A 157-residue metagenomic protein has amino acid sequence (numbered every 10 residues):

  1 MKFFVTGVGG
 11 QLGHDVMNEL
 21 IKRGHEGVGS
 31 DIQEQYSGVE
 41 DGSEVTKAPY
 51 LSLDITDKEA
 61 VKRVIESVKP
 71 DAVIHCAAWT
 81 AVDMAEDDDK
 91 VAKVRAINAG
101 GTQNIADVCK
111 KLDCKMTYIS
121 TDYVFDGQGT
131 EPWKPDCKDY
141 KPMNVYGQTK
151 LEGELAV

Functional and structural regions predicted by a protein language model:
M1-R23: N-terminal Rossmann NAD(P)H-binding glycine-rich loop of SDR-like oxidoreductase domains
T6, S30, V73-A77, M116-T121: SDR active-site strand-loop-helix element
D15, E19, V108, A156: Rossmann-fold NAD(P)-dependent oxidoreductase module
K22-G38: Conserved glycine-rich Rossmann-like NAD(P)H-binding loop of the short-chain dehydrogenase/reductase
S43-K58: Rossmann-fold cofactor-recognition segment
I55-I97: NAD(P)H-binding glycine-rich loop region in Rossmannoid oxidoreductase-like domains and their noncatalytic homologs
A92-N104, V124-V157: Catalytic helix-loop patch of NAD(P)-dependent Rossmann-fold dehydrogenases
K111-C114: A short helix->loop->beta-strand "cap" motif at the edges of active sites that frequently abuts
